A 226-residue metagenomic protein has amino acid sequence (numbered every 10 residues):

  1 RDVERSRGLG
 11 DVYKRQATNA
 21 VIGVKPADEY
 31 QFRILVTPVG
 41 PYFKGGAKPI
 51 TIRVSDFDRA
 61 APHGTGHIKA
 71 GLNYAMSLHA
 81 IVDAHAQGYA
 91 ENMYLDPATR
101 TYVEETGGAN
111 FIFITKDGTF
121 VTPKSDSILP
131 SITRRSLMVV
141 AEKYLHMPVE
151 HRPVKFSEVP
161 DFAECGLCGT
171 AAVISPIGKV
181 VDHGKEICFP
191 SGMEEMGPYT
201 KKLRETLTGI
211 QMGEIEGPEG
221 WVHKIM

Functional and structural regions predicted by a protein language model:
D2-Y13: Single conserved hydrophobic/aromatic residue that forms the stacking wall/gate of nucleotide- or nucleobase-binding
A17-T18: Intrinsically disordered, low-complexity linker/loop segments enriched in Gly/Pro and charged/polar residues
I22-M226: Helix-start/capping segments and mature chain N-termini
